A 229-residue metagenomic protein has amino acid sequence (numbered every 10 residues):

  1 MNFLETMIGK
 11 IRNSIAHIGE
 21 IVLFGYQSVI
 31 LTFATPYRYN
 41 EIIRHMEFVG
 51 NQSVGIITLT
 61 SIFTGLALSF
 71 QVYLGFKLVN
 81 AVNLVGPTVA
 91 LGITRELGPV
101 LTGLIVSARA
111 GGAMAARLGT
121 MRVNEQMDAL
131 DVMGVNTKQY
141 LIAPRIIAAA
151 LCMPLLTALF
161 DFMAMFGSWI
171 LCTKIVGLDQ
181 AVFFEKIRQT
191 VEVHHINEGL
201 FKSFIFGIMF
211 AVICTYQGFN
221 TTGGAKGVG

Functional and structural regions predicted by a protein language model:
M1-N40, Q217-T222: Short, membrane-interfacial amphipathic segments enriched in basic
F24-T32, P36, E41, F70-T88 (+1 more regions): Hydrophobic transmembrane alpha-helix segments characteristic of membrane transport and insertion machinery
H45-L101: Active-site cofactor/substrate anionic-group-binding motifs, chiefly glycine- and Lys/Arg-rich phosphate-binding loops
G50, V54, T58, L97 (+1 more regions): Selective transmembrane-helix segments that form parts of the transport pathway or gating/packing helices in multipass
I62, L66, L104, A108-R109 (+4 more regions): Hydrophobic positions within alpha-helical transmembrane segments of bacterial inner-membrane proteins
Q71-T94, F162-F204, I208, V212-G229: Membrane-interfacial helix-loop-helix connectors in multipass membrane proteins
V85-D128, I213: Hydrophobic alpha-helical transmembrane segments of multi-pass membrane transport proteins
L118-A143, A225-V228: Short cytoplasmic-facing helical segments at TM-TM junctions of multi-pass membrane proteins
